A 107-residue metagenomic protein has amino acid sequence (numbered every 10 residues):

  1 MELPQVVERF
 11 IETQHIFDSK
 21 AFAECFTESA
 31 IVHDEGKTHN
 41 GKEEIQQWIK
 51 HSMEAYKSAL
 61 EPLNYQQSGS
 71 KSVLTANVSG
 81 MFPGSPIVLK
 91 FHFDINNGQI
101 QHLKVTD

Functional and structural regions predicted by a protein language model:
Q5-E8, K20-A21: Core segments of small alpha/beta cavity-forming domains
I16-S29: Short, well-ordered alpha-helical segments enriched in acidic and aromatic residues
I31-N40: A short gly/proline-enriched turn/hairpin at secondary-structure junctions
V32, Y65-Q67, V105: Hydrophobic/anchoring residues in structured secondary elements
I49-K90: Surface-exposed, charged secondary-structure patches
V88-D107: Short beta-strand edge/turn micro-motifs at domain boundaries
